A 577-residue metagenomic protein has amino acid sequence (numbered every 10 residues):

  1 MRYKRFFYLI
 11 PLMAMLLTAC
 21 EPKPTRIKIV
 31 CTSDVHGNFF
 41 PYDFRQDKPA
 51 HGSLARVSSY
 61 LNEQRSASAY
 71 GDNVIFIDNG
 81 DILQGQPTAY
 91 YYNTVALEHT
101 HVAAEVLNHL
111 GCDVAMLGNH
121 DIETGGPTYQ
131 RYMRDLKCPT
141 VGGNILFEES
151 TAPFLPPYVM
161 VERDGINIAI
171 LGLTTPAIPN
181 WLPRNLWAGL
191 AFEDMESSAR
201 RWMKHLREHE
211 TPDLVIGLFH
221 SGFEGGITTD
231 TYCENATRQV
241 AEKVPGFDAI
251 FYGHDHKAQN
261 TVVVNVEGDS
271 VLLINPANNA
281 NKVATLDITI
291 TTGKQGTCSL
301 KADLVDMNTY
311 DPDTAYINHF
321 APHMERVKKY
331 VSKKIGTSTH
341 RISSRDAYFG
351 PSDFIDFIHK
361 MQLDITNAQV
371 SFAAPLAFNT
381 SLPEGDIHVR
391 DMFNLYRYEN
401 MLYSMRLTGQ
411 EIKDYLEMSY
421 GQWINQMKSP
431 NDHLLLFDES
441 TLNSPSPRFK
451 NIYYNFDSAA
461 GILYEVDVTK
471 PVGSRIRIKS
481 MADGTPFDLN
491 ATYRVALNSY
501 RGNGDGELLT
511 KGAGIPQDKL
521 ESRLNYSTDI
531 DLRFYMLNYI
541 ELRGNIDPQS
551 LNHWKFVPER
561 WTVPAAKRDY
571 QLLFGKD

Functional and structural regions predicted by a protein language model:
M1-Y8: Bacterial N-terminal signal peptides that target proteins for export
Y8-L16: Bacterial N-terminal signal peptides
C20-T309, F349-M361, S371, S527: Acidic, metal/ion-coordinating pockets
T25-K28, T32, G37-E63, W181 (+3 more regions): Catalytic centers of hydrolytic enzymes
